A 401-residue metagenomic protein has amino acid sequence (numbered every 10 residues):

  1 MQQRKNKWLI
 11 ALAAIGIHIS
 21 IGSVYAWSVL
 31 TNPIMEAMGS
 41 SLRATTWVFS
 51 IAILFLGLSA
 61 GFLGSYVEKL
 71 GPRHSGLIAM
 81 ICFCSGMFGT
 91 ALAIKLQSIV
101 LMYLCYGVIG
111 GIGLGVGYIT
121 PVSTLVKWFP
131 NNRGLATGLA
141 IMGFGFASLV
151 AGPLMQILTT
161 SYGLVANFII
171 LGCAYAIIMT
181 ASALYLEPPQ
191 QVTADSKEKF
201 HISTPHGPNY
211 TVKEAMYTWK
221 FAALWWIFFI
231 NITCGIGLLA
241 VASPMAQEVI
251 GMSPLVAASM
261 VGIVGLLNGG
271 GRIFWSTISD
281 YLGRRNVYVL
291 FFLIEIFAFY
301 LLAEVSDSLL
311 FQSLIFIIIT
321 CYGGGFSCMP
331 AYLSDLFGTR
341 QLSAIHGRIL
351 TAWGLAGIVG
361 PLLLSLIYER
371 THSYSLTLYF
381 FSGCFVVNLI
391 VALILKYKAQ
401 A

Functional and structural regions predicted by a protein language model:
W27-N32, K213-W275, G360: Extracytoplasmic gate region of multi-pass secondary transporters
I34, G115-F129, A136-T137, G324-F337: Intracellular juxtamembrane helix-capping segments at the cytosolic ends of symmetry-related transmembrane helices
I34-M35, Y66-V67, V150-Y162, N167 (+3 more regions): Interfacial helix-cap and linker-helix signal at transmembrane-aqueous boundaries of multi-pass secondary transporters
S59-P72, R272-G283: Helix-to-loop junctions at the C-terminal end of transmembrane segments in multipass secondary transporters
C82-K95, I294-S306: C-terminal ends and interior cores of transmembrane alpha-helices in multi-pass membrane transporters/permeases
I99-G115, F229, L310-G324: Hydrophobic core of transmembrane alpha-helices in multi-pass small-molecule transporters, especially MFS/SLC-type
F144-Q190: Helix-loop-helix hairpin linking two adjacent transmembrane segments in secondary transporters
C234, V256, G262-Y332: C-terminal transmembrane helical hairpin of 12-TM major facilitator-type secondary transporters
